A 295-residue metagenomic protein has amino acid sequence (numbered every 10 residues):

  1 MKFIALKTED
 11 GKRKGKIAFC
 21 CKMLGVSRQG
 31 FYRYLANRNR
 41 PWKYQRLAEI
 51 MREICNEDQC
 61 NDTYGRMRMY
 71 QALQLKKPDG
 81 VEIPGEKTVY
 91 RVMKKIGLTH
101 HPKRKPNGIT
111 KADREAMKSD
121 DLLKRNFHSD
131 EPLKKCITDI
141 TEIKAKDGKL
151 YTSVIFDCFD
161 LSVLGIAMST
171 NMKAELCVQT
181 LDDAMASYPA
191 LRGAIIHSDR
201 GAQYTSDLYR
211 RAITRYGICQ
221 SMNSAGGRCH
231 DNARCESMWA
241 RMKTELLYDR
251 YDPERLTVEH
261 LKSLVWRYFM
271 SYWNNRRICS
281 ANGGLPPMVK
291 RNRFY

Functional and structural regions predicted by a protein language model:
M1-K14, R52-Q59: Short, amphipathic alpha-helical "recognition" segments used to contact nucleic acids or chromatin
F19, M23-G30, R46, L208 (+4 more regions): Generic alpha-helical secondary structure signal
C20-C21, F31, M51, M69 (+15 more regions): Mobile genetic element proteins and their domesticated derivatives, centered on retroelements and DNA transposons
C21, R28-E131, C229, P286-Y295: Basic, flexible linker segments flanking DNA-binding modules in nucleic acid-interacting mobile-element proteins
T110-A112, S198-R200, S206-R210, M222-T244 (+2 more regions): RNase H-like two-metal-ion nuclease catalytic core shared by retroviral integrases and related mobile-element nucleases
R125, S129-L164, T170-N171: An active-site-proximal beta-strand-loop segment
K144, I166-P189: Active-site beta-loop-alpha junctions of metal-dependent nucleic acid enzymes, especially the RNase H-like/DDE
T214-Y216, A240-Y295: C-terminal domain-tail junction helix/linker
